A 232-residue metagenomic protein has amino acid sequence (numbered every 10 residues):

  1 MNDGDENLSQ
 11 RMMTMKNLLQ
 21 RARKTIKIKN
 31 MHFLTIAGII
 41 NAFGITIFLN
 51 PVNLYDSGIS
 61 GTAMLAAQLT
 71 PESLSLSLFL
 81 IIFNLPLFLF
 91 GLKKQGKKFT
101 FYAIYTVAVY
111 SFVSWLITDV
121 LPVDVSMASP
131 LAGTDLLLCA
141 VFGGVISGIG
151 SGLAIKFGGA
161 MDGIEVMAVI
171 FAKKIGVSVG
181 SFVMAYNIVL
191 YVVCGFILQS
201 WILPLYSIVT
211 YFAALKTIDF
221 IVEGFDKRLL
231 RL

Functional and structural regions predicted by a protein language model:
N2-N7, R11-R231: Core subunits and conserved enzymes of cellular information-processing and envelope-translocation systems across
